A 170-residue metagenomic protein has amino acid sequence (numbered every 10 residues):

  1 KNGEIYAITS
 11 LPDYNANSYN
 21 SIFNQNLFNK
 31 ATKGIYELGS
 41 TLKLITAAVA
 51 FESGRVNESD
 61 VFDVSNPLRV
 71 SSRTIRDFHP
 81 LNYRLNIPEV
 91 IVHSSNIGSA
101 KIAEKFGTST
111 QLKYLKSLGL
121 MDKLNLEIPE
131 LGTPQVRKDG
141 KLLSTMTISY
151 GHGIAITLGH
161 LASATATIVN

Functional and structural regions predicted by a protein language model:
K1-S40, I45-N170: Beta-lactam-recognizing serine transpeptidase/beta-lactamase-like catalytic domain environment
